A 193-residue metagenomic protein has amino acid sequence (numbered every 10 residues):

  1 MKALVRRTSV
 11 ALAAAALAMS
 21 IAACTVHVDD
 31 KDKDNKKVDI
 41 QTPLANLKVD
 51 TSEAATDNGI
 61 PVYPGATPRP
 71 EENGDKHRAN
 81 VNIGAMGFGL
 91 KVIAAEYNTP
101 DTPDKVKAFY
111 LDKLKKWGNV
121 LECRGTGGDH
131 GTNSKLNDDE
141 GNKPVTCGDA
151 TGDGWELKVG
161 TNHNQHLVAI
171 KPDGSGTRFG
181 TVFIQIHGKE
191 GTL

Functional and structural regions predicted by a protein language model:
M1-A22: Sec-dependent bacterial lipoprotein signal peptides
L4-R7, C24-L193: An acidic-aromatic pocket/loop used at catalytic or ligand-binding sites
